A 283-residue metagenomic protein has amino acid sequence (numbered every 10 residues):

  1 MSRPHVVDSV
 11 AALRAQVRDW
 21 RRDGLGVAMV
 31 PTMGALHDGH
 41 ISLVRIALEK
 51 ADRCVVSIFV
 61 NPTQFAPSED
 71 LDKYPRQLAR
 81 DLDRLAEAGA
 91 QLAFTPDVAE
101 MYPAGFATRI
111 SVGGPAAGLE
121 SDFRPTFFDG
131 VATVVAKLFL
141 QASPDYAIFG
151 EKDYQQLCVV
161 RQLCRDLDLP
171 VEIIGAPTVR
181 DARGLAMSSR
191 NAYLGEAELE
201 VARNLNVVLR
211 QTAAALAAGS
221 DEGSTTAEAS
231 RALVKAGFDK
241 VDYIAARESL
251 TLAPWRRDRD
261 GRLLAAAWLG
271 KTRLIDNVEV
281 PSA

Functional and structural regions predicted by a protein language model:
S2-F238, R247-T251, V278: Nucleotidyltransferase catalytic core that binds NTPs
A227-A283: Phosphate/ribose-recognition catalytic cores of enzymes acting on nucleotide-derived substrates
